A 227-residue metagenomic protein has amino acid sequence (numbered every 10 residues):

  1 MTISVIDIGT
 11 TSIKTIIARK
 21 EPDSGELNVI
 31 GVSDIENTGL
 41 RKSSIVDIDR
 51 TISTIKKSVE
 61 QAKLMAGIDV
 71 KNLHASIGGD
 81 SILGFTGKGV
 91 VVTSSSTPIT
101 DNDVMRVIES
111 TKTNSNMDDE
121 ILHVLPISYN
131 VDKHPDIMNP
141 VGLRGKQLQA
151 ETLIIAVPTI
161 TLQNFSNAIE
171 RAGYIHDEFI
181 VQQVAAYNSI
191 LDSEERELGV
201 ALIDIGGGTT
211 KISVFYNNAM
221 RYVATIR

Functional and structural regions predicted by a protein language model:
M1-S12, I16-L202, A219-V223: Nucleotide/phosphate-binding catalytic cleft detector across ATP-hydrolyzing and phosphate-transferring enzymes
K211-S213: A structural feature that tracks compact, well-ordered secondary-structure segments with a strong bias toward
Y216: A cytosolic small-molecule/anion-sensing beta-strand core signal
